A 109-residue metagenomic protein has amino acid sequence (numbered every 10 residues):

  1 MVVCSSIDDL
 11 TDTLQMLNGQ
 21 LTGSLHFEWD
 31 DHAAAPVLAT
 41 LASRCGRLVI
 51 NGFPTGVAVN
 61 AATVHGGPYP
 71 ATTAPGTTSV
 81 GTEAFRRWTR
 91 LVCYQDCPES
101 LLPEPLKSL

Functional and structural regions predicted by a protein language model:
M1-T22: NAD(P)-dependent aldehyde/semialdehyde dehydrogenase
G19-L109: C-terminal segments
